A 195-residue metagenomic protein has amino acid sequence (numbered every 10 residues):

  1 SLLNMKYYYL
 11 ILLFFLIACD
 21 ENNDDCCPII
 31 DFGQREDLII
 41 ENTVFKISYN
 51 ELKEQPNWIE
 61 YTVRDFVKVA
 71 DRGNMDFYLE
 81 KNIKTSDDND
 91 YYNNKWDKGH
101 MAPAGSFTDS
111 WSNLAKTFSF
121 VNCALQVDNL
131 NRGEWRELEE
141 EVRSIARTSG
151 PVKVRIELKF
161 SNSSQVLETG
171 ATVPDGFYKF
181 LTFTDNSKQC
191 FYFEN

Functional and structural regions predicted by a protein language model:
M5-I11: Sec-dependent signal peptide recognition, specifically the positively charged N-region followed immediately by
L16-A18: C-terminal motif of bacterial Sec signal peptides marking the signal peptidase cleavage site
D20-N22: Bacterial signal peptide processing site
D25-N42: Post-signal peptide N-terminal segment of mature Sec-exported envelope proteins
R35-D37, V44-Y49, T169, Y178-T182: Short, surface-exposed beta-strand/loop micro-motifs that present aromatic residues
I39-D97: Short, His- and charge-rich active-site/binding loops that engage polyanionic ligands
K81-N195: Domain-level detector of nuclease and nuclease-like folds in predominantly extracellular/periplasmic contexts
